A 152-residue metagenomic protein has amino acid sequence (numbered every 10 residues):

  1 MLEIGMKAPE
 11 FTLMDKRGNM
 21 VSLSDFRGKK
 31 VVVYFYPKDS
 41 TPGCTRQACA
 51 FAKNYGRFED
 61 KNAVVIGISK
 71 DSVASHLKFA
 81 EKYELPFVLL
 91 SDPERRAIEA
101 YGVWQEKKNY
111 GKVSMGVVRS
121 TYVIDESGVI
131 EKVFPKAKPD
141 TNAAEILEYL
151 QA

Functional and structural regions predicted by a protein language model:
M1-A152: Chalcogenol-based redox active-site neighborhoods
